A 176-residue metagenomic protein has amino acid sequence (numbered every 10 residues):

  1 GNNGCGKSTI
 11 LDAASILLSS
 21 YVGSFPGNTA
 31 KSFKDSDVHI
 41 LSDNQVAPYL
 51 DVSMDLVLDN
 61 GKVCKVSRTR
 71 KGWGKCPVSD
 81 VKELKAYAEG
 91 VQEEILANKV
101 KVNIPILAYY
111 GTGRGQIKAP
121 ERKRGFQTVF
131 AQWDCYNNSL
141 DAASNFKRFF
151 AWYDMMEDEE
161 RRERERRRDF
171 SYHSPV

Functional and structural regions predicted by a protein language model:
G1-W152, R166-Y172: P-loop NTPase switch/coupling surface
F150-E160: Extended, charge-rich helix/loop segments that form flexible, surface "patches" used to engage negatively charged
E159-R167: Intrinsically disordered, low-complexity linkers and terminal tails enriched in Pro/Gly and often acidic or mixed-charge
